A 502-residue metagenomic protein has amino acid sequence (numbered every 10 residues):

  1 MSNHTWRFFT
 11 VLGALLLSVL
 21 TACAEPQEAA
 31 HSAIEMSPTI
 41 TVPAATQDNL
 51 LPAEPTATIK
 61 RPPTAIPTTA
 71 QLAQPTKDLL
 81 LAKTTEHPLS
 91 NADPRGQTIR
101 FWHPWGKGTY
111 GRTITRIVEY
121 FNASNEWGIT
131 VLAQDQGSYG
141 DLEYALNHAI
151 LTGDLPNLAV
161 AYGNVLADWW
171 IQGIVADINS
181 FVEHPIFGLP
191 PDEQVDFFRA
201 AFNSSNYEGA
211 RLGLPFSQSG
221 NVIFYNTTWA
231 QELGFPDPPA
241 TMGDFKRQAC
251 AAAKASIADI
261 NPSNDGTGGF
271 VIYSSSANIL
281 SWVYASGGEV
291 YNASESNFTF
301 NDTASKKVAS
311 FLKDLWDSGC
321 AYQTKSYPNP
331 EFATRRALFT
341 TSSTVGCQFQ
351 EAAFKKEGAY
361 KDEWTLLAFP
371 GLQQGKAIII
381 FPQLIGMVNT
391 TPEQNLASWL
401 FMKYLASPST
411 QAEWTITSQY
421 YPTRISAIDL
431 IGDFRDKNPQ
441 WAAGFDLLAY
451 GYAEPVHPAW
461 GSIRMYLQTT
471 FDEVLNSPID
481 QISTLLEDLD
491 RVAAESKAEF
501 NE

Functional and structural regions predicted by a protein language model:
C23-D93: Ser/Thr-rich, Proline-interspersed low-complexity disordered segments
Q71-P75, L80, Q231, A449-E502: Conserved C-terminal helix/tail region of periplasmic/extracytoplasmic solute-binding proteins
L72-D93, N164-G220, N261-P262, A359-P370 (+1 more regions): Hinge/lid segment of periplasmic solute-binding proteins
Y120, S124-F197, Q231-G234, L338-F339 (+2 more regions): Extracytoplasmic "Venus flytrap"/periplasmic binding protein-like
D196, W364-L367, T415-T469, E473: Long, aromatic- and glycine/proline-rich binding clefts that accommodate carbohydrate-like moieties
N203-F216, N221, K246-N297, A337-F339: Extracytoplasmic/periplasmic solute-binding protein
F224-T227, I380-E393: A bilobed periplasmic-binding-protein/Venus flytrap-type ligand-binding module shared by bacterial periplasmic
Q248-A253, S294-Q323, F369: Glycine-centered hinge/linker elements that transmit conformational signals in sensory and ligand-binding systems
